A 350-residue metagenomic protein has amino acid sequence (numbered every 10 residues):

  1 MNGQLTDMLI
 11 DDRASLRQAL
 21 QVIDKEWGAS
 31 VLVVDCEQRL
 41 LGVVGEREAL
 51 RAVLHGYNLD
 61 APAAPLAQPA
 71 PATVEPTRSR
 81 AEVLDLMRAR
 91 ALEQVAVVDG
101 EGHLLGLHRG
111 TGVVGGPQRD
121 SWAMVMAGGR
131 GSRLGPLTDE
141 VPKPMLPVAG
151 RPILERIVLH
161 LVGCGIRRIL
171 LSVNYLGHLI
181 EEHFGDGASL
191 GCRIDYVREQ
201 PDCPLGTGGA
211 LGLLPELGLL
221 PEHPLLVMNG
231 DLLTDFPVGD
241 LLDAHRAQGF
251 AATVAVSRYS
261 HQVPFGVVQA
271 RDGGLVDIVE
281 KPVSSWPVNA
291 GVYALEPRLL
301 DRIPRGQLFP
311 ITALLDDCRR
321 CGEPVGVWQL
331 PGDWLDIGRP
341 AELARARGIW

Functional and structural regions predicted by a protein language model:
M1-T6, G45-L92, H103-K143: Tandem CBS (Bateman) regulatory domains
M8-G28, V34-D35, T73-L92, V97-D99: The conserved cystathionine-beta-synthase
I23-E26, V31-E48, M87, V95-G112 (+1 more regions): A glycine-centered beta-loop-beta connector
A29, E93, R167, H223 (+1 more regions): Short acidic/polar active-site loop segments enriched in Thr and Asp
L54, A72, R151-M228, D240 (+1 more regions): Conserved N-terminal catalytic core of the sugar/cofactor nucleotidyltransferase
R130, G230-L232: Active-site metal-binding loops of divalent metal-dependent hydrolases
L226, L233, P237-R246, Y259-Q262 (+1 more regions): Catalytic-core segments of class I nucleotidyltransferases/pyrophosphorylases that form NMP-activated intermediates
Q248-R258: A short, conserved acidic/glycine-rich loop-to-beta-strand motif that forms the donor nucleotide-sugar/metal
